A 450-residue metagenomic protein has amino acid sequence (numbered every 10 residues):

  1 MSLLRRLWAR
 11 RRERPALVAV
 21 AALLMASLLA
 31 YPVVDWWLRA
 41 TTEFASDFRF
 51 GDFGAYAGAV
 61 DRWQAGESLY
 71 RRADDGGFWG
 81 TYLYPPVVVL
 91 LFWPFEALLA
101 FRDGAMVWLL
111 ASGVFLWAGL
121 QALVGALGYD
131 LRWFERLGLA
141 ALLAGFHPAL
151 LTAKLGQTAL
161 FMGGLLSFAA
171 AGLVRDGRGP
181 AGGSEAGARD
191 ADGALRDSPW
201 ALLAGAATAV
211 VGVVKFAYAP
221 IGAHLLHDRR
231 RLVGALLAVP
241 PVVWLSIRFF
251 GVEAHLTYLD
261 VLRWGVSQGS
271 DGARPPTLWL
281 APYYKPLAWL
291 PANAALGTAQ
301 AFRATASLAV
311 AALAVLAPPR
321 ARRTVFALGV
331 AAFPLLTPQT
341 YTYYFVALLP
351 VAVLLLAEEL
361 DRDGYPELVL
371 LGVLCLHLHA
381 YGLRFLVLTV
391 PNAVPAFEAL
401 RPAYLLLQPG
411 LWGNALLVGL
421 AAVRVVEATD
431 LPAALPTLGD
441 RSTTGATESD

Functional and structural regions predicted by a protein language model:
M1-R196, R230-T342, A396-L405, L431-G445 (+1 more regions): Primarily membrane-embedded glycan-assembly and transfer machineries that use lipid-linked glycans
F92-E96, H224-D228, A352-A357: Short glycine/serine- and small hydrophobic-enriched flexible loop segments
L110-F115, L160-F168, V211-A217, T305 (+2 more regions): Membrane-embedded alpha-helical segments of multi-pass membrane proteins, especially the transmembrane helices
G128, G205, A254-L262, A347-V351 (+2 more regions): A cytosolic-side transmembrane-helix exit/cap motif
A201-L225, G329-L336: Membrane-interface alpha helices of multi-pass inner-membrane proteins
H227-A238, R362-L370: Membrane-interfacial entry segments at the cytosolic side of transmembrane helices
Y341-E358: Hydrophobic/aromatic-rich transmembrane helices and adjacent perimembrane loops
E358-D450: Aromatic-enriched
